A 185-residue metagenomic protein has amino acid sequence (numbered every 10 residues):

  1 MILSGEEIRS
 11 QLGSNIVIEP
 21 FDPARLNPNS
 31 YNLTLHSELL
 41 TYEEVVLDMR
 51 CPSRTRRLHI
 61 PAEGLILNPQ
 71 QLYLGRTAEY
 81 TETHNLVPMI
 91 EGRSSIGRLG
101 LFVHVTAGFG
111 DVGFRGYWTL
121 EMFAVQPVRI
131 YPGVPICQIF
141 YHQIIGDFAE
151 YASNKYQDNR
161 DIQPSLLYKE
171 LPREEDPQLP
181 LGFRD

Functional and structural regions predicted by a protein language model:
M1-D185: DUTPase catalytic domain/fold
